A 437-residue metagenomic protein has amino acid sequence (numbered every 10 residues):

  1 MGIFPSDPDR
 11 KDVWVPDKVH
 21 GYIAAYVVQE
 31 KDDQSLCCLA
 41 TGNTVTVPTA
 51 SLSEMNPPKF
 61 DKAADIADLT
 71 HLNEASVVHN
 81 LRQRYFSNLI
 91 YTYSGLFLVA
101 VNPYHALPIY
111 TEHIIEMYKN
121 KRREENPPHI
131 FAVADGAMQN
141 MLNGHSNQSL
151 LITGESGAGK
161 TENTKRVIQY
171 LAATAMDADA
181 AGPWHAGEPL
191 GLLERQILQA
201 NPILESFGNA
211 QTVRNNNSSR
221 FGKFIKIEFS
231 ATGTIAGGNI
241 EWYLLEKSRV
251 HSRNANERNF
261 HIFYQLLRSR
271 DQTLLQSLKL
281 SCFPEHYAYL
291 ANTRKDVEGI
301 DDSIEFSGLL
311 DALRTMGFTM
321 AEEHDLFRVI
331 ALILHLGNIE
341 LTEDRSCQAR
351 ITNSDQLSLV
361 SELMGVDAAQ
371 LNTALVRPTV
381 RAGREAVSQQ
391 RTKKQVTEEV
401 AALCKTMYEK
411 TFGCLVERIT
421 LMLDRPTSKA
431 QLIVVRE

Functional and structural regions predicted by a protein language model:
M1-D12: Mixed-charge, Lys/Arg-rich low-complexity intrinsically disordered regions
P8, H20-D32, C37-E437: N-terminal switch/interaction subdomains of large nucleotide-dependent motors and GTPases
W14-D17: Short Cys/His-rich zinc-binding micro-motifs
